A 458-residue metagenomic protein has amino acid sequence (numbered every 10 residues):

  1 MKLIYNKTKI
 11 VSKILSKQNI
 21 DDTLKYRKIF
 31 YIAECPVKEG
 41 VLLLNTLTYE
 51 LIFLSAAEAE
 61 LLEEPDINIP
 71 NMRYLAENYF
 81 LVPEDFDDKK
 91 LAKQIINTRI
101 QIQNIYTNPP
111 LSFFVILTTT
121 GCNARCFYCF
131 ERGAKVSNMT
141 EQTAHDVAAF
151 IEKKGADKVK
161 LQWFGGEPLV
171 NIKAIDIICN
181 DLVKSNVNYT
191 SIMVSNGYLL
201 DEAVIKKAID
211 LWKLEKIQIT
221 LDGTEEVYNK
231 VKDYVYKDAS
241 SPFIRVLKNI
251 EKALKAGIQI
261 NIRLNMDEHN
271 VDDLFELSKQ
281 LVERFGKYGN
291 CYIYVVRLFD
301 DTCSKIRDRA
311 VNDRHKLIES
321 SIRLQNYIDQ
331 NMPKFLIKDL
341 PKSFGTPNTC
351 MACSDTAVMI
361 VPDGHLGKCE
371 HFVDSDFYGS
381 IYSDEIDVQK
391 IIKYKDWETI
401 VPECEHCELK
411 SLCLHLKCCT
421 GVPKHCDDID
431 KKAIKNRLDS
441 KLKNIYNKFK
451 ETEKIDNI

Functional and structural regions predicted by a protein language model:
K2, E226, K230-C353, M359 (+1 more regions): Radical SAM enzyme [4Fe-4S]-AdoMet core and its adjacent flexible, acidic and glycine-rich loops/tails across
L3-Y5, I10-V11, L15, L24-I29 (+1 more regions): Flexible mid-to-C-terminal extensions adjoining Fe-S/redox cofactors in radical SAM and related proteins
I20-F53, N71-V115: N-terminal [4Fe-4S]-dependent radical SAM core
F53-D66: Short amphipathic alpha-helical recognition elements used for nucleic-acid or partner binding across transcription
Q94-K207, L211, E215: Conserved alpha-helical substructure of the radical SAM core
T118-R125, C353-D355, C404, K410-S411: Cysteine-centered iron-sulfur cluster-binding motifs in ferredoxin-type domains/subunits of redox enzymes
K158-Q162, T190-I192, K216-Q218, Q259-R263 (+1 more regions): Structural preference for beta-strand elements that scaffold enzyme active sites
I205, W212-E225, N290-L298: Non-cysteine beta-strand/loop elements that form the S-adenosyl-L-methionine
